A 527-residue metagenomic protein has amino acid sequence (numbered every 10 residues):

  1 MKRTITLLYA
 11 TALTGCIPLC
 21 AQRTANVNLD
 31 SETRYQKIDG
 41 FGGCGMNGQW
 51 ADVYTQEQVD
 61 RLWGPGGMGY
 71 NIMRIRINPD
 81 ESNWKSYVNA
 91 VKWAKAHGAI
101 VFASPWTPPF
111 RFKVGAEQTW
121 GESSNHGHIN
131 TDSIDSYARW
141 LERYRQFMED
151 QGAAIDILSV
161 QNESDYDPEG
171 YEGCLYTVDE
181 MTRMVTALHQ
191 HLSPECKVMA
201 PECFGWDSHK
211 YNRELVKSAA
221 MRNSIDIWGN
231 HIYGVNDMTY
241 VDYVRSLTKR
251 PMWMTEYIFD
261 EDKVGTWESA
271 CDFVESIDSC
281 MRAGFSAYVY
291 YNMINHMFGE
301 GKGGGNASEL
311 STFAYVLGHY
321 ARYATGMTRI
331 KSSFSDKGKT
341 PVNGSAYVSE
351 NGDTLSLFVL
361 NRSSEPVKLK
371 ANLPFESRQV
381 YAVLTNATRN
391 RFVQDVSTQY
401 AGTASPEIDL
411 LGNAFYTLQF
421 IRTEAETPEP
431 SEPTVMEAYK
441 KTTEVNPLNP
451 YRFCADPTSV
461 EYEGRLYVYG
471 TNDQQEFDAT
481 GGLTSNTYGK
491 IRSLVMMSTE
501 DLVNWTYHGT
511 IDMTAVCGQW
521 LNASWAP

Functional and structural regions predicted by a protein language model:
M1-Q22: Bacterial Sec-dependent N-terminal signal peptides
N28-T33, P65-R213, G509-T514, G518-S524: Substrate-binding cleft and catalytic face of glycoside hydrolase catalytic domains, especially the flexible beta-alpha
K37-G45, Y70-I77, I100-P105, D156-V160 (+8 more regions): Structural recognition of the beta-strand scaffold that forms the well-ordered cores of secreted hydrolase catalytic
C174-F273: Noncatalytic carbohydrate-binding groove/subsite architecture in carbohydrate-active enzymes
M254-A324, T328-N343: Aromatic/acidic polysaccharide-binding cleft in carbohydrate-active enzymes
D336-R378, N413: Carbohydrate-binding surface patches
T398-P428: C-terminal beta-strand-rich structural cap/linker in extracellular carbohydrate-active enzymes
P428-P527: Carbohydrate-active catalytic/glycan-binding domains of CAZyme proteins, especially the secreted or lumenal ectodomains
